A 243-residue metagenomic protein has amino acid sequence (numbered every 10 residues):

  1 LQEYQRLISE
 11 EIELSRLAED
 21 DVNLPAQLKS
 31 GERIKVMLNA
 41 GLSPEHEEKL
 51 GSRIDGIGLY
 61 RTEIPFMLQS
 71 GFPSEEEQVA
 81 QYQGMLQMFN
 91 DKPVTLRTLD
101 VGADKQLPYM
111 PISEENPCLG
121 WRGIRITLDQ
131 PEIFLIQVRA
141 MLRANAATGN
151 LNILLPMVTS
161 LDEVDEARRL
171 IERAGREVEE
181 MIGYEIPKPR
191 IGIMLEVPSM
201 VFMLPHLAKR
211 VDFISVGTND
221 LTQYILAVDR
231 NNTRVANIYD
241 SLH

Functional and structural regions predicted by a protein language model:
L1-R6: Conserved glycine-bearing catalytic or ligand-binding loops at nucleotide- and phosphate-handling centers of large
L7, E11: Residues that form generic nucleotide/phosphate-binding pockets
I12-H243: Conserved alpha/beta-domain cores
